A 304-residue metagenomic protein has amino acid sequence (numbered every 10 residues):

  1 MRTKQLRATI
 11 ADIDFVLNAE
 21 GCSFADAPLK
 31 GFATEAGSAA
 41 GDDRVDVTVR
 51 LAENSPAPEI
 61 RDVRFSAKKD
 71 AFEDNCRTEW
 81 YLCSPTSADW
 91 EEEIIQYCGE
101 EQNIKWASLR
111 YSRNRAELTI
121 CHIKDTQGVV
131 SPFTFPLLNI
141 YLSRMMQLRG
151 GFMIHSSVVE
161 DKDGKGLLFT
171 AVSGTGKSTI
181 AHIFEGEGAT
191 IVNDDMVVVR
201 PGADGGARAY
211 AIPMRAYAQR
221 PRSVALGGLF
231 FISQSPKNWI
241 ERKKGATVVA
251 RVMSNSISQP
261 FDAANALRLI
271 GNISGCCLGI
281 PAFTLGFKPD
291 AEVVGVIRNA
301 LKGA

Functional and structural regions predicted by a protein language model:
M1-S173, G186-T190, V197-A304: A noncatalytic interaction/capping subdomain that flanks phosphate/NTP-handling catalytic cores
T175-K177: Conserved glycine(s) of the Walker
I180-A181: Post-Walker A alpha-helix
